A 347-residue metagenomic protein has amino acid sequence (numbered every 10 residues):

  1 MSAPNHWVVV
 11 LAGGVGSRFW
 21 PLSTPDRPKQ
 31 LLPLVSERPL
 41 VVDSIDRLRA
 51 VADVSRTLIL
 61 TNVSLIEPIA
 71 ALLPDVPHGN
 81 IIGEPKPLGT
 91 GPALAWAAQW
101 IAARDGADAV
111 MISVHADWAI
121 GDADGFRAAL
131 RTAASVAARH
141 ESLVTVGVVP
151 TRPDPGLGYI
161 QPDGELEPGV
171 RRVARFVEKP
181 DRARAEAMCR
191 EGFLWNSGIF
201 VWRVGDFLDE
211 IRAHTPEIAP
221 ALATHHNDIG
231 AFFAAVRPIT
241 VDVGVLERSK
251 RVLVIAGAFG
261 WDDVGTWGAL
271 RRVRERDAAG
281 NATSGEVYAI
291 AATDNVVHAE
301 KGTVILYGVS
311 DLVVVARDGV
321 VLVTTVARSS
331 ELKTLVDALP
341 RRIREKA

Functional and structural regions predicted by a protein language model:
M1-P4, T24, A50-A52, R104-G106 (+11 more regions): Solvent-exposed alpha-helices and their adjacent loops that cap or buttress functional pockets in soluble metabolic
M1-V10, R18-P21, P25-P28, P33-G125 (+4 more regions): Conserved N-terminal catalytic core of the sugar/cofactor nucleotidyltransferase
S2-N5, W202-A347: Left-handed beta-helix
S36, D46, A50-D53, P74 (+12 more regions): Generic secondary-structure signature for well-ordered alpha-helical cores
V41, A97, D117, I160 (+3 more regions): Residue-level signal for inorganic ion chemistry
P87-P92, R152-D154, R182-R184, W261-D263: A short acidic, often aromatic-flanked loop/helix-cap motif at beta-alpha or helix-coil junctions that lines enzyme
I120-P220, H226-V236, L253, G302 (+1 more regions): Conserved core of the sugar-phosphate nucleotidyltransferase
